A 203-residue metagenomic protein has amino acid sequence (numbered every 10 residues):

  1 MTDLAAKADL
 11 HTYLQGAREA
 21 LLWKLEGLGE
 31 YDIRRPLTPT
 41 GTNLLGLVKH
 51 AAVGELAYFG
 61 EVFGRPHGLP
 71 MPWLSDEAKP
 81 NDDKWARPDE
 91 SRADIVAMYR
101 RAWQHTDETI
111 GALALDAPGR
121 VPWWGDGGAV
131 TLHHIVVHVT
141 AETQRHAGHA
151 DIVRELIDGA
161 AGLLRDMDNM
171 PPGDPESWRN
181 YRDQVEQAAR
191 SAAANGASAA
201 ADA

Functional and structural regions predicted by a protein language model:
M1-A6: Short, contiguous pre-domain boundary segments
K7, H11-K79, V121-A192, D202-A203: Short, contiguous alpha-helical
G68-D107: Helix-adjacent hinge/juxtasegments
E108-L115: Glycine-rich, acidic and aromatic/proline-enriched surface loops and short helix-turn segments that act as binding
P118: All-alpha helical catalytic cores of prenyl diphosphate-utilizing isoprenoid enzymes
A193-A197: Conserved histidine-centered catalytic loops in small-molecule metabolism enzymes
